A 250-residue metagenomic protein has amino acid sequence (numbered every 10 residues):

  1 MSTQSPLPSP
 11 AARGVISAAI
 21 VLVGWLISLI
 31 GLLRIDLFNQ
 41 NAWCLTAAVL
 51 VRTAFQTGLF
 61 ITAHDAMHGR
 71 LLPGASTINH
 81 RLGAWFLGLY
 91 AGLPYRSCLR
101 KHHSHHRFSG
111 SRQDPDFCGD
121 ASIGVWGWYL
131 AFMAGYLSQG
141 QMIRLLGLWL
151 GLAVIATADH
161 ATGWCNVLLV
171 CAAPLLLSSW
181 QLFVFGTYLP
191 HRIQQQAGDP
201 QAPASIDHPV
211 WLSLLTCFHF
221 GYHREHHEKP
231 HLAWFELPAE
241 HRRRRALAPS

Functional and structural regions predicted by a protein language model:
M1-A42: Topogenic membrane-insertion module of multi-pass membrane proteins
A12-V21, W43-A48, N79, R144 (+1 more regions): Alpha-helical transmembrane segments of integral membrane proteins
S28, L59-T62, Q181, F185: Hydrophobic/aromatic residues in alpha-helical transmembrane segments
I35-F38, A66-G74, Y188-Q196: Membrane-interface elements of multi-pass transporters and channels
N39-F60, W85-L93, L177, H208-F218: Membrane-embedded alpha-helical segments that form the functional core of polytopic membrane enzymes, especially those
T46-T53, S109-L214: Hydrophobic transmembrane alpha-helical segments that form the core helix bundle of multi-pass membrane enzymes
F60-L72, H105-H106: Active-site recognition of the HExxH zinc-binding catalytic motif
G74-L130, R192-S250: Membrane-proximal soluble regions of multi-pass membrane proteins
